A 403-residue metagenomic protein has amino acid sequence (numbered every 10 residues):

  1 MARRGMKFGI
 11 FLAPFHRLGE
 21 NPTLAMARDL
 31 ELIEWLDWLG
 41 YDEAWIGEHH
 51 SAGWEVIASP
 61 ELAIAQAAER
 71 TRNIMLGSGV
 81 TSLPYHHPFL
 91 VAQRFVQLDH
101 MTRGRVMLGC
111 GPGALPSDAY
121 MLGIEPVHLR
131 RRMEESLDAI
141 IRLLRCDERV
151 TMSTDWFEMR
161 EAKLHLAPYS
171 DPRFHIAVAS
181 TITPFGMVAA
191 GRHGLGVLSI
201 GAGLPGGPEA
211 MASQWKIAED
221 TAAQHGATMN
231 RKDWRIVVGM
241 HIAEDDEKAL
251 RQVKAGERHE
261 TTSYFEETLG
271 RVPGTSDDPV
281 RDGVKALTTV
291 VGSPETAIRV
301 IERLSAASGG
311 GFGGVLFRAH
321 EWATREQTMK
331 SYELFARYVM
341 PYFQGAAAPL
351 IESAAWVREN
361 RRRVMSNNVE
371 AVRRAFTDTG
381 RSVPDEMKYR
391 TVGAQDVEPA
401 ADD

Functional and structural regions predicted by a protein language model:
M1-L76, R173-F174, A354-W356, V369 (+1 more regions): N-terminal beta1-alpha1-beta2 module of alpha/beta enzyme domains
A2-M6, H87-L195, E209-A212, K216 (+2 more regions): Internal, glycine-rich beta/alpha segment that forms the wall or movable "lid" of small-molecule/cofactor binding
F8, L36, G40, E48 (+11 more regions): Conserved, mostly hydrophobic/aromatic
F8-L12, A44-I46, L76-S78, V106-C110 (+4 more regions): Hydrophobic faces of well-ordered beta-strands that scaffold small-molecule active sites in alpha/beta enzyme cores
L12-A27, T81-F89, S170-I182, A243 (+1 more regions): Active-site mouth loops of central-metabolism enzymes
E43-A67, S82, A114, G201-P208 (+1 more regions): Glycine-rich, proline-tolerant flexible connector loops at the mouths of alpha/beta enzymes
F185-G191, G196, M211-E219, A223 (+1 more regions): Aromatic-lined glycan-binding groove of carbohydrate-active enzymes
G292-S308: A short, acidic, amphipathic alpha-helical segment used as a generic capping/interface helix at domain edges
